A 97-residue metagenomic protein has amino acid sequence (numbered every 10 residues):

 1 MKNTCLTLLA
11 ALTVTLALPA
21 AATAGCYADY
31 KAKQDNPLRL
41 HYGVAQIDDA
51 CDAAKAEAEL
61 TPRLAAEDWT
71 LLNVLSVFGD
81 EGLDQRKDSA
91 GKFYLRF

Functional and structural regions predicted by a protein language model:
K2-F97: Terminus-proximal functional modules
